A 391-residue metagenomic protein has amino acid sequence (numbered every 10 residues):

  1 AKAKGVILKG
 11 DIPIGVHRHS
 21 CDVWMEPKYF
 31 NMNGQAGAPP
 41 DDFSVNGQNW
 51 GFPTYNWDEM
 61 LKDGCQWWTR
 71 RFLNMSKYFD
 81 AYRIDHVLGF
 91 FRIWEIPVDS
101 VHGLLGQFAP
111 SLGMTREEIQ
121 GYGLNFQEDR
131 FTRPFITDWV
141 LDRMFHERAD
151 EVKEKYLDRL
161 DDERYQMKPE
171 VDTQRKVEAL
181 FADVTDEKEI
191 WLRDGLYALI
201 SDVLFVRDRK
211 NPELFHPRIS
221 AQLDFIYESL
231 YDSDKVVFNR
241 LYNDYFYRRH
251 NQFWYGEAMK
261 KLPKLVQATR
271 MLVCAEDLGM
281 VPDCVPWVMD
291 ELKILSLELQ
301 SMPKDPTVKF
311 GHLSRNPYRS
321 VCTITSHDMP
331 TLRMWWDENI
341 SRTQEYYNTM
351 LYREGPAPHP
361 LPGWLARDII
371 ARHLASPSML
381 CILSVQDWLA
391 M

Functional and structural regions predicted by a protein language model:
K2-M391: Catalytic cores of glycan-processing enzymes that make or break glycosidic bonds
